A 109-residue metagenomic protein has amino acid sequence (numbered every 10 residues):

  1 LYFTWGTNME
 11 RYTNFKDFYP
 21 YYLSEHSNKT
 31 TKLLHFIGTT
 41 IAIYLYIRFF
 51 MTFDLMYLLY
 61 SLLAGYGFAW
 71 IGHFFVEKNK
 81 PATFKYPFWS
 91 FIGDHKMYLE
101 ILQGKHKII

Functional and structural regions predicted by a protein language model:
L1-N8: Short, Lys/Arg-enriched N-terminal segments with co-localized hydrophobic residues within the first ~10-30 amino acids
M9-Y22, K78-I109: Membrane-proximal soluble regions of multi-pass membrane proteins
S24-H35: Short, amphipathic, aromatic/basic-enriched membrane-interface segments that mark the entry/exit of transmembrane
K32, Y57-S61: Residue-level signature of transmembrane alpha-helical entry/exit and packing/kink sites in multi-pass membrane
L34-R48: Core segments of transmembrane alpha-helices that mediate helix-helix packing or line hydrophobic substrate/ligand
Y46-F49, G72, I101: Structural signal for membrane-spanning alpha-helices in multi-pass inner-membrane proteins, emphasizing helix cores
I47-L58: Helix-coil boundary and interhelical linker segments in multi-pass alpha-helical membrane proteins
L63-N79: Transmembrane alpha-helical segments that form the membrane-embedded catalytic/substrate-channel core of multi-pass
